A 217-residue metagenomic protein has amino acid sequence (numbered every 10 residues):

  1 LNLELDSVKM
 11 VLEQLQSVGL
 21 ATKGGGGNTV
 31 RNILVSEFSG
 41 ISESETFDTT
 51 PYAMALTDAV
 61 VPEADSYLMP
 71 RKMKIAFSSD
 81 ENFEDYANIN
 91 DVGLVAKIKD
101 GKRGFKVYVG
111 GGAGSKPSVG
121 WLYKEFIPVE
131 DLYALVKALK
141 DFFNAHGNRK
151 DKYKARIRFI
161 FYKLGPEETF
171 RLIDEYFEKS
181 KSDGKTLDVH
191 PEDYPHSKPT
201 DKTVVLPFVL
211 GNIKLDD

Functional and structural regions predicted by a protein language model:
L1-D217: Peripheral terminal and linker regions in Fe-S/redox and tRNA-modifying enzymes
